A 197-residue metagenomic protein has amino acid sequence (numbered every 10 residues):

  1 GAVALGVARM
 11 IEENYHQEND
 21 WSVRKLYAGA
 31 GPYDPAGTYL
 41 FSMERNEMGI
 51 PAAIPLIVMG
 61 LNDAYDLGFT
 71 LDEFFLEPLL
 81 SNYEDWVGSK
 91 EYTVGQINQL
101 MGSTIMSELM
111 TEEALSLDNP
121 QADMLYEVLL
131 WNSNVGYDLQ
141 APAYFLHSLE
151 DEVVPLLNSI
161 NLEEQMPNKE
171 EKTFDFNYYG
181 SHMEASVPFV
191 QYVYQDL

Functional and structural regions predicted by a protein language model:
G1-G49: Primarily recognizes the serine-hydrolase "nucleophile elbow" in alpha/beta-hydrolase and SGNH/GDSL folds
V7-N14, G29, N132, Q165 (+3 more regions): Structured segments of extracytoplasmic/periplasmic soluble domains in secreted or envelope-associated proteins
Y15-D20, W131-L139: Surface-exposed acidic, glycine-flexible loop patches that form ligand/cofactor-binding and adhesion interfaces
D20-K25, L139-P142, N168-K172: Loop/turn elements at helix/coil->beta-strand transitions in domains of secreted/extracellular proteins
G29-G136: Accessory cap/linker subdomain of secreted extracellular hydrolases
P35, L149-P155: Acidic catalytic loop of the alpha/beta-hydrolase fold
L40, Q121, Y126-V128, V153 (+1 more regions): C-terminal catalytic histidine-bearing segment of alpha/beta-hydrolase fold enzymes
L139, Y144-D151: Short beta-strand/loop motif that positions the catalytic acidic residue of the alpha/beta-hydrolase fold
